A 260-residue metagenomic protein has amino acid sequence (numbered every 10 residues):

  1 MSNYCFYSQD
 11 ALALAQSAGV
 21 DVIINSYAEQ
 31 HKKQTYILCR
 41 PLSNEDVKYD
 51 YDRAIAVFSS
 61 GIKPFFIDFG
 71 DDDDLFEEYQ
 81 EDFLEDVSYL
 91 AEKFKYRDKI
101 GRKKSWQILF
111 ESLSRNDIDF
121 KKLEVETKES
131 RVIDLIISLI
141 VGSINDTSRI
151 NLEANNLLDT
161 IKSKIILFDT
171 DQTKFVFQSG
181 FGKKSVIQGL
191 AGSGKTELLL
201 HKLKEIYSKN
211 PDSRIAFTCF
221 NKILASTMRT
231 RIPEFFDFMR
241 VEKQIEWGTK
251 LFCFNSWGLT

Functional and structural regions predicted by a protein language model:
M1-T260: The feature marks helicase ATPase cores and/or their adjacent C-terminal helical subdomains in SF1/SF2/AAA+ helicases
